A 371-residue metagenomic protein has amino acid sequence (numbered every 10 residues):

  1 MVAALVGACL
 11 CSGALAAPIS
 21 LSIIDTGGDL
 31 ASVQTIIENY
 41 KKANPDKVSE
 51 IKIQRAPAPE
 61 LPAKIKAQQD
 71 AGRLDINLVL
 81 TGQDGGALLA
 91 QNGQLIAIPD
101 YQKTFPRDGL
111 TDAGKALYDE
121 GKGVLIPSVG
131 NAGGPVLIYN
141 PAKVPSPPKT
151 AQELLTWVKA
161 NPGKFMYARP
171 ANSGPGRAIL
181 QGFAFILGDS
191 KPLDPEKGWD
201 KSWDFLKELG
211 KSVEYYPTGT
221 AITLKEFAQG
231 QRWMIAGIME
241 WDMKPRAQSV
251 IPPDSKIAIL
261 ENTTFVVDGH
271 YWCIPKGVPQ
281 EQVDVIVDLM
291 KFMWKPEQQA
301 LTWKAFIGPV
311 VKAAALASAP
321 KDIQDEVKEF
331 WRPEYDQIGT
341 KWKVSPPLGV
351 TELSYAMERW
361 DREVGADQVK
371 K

Functional and structural regions predicted by a protein language model:
M1-L15: Gram-negative bacterial Sec-dependent N-terminal signal peptides
A17-A87: Early extracytoplasmic/lumenal segment of secretory-pathway proteins
S22-D25, K52-Q54, N77-L80, V136-I138 (+5 more regions): Structural recognition of the beta-strand scaffold that forms the well-ordered cores of secreted hydrolase catalytic
T26-Q34, P59, D75, T81-I222 (+1 more regions): Extracytoplasmic ligand-binding site segments that recognize negatively charged/polar headgroups
L61-P62, G86, T223-E226, R232 (+2 more regions): Short, hydrophobic alpha-helical packing/hinge segments within bilobed ligand-binding/sensory domains
S212-P279, K321-D325: Extracytoplasmic/periplasmic substrate-binding proteins
W272-K341: Mature extracytoplasmic/periplasmic domains
P333-K371: Conserved C-terminal helix/tail region of periplasmic/extracytoplasmic solute-binding proteins
